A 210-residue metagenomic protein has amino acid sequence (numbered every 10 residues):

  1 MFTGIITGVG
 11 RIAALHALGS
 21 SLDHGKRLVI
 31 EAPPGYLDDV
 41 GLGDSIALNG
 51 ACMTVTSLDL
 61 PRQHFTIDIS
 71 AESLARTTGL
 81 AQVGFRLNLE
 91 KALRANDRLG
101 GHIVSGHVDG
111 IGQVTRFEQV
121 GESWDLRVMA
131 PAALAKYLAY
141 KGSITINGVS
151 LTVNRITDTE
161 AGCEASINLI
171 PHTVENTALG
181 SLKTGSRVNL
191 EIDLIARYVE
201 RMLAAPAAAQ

Functional and structural regions predicted by a protein language model:
M1-Q210: Conserved loop->alpha-helix
